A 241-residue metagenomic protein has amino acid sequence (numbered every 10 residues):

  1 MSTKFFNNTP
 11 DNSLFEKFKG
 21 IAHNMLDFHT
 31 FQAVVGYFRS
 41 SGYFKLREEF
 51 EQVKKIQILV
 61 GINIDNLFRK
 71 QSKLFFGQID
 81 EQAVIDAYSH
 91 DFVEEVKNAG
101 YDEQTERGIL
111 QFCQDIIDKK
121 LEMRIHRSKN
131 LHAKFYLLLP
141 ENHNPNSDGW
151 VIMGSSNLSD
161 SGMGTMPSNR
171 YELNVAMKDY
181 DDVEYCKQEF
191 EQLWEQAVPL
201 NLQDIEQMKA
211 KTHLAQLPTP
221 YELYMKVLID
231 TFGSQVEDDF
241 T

Functional and structural regions predicted by a protein language model:
M1-T241: PLD/PLD-like phosphodiesterase catalytic module centered on the HKD motif
